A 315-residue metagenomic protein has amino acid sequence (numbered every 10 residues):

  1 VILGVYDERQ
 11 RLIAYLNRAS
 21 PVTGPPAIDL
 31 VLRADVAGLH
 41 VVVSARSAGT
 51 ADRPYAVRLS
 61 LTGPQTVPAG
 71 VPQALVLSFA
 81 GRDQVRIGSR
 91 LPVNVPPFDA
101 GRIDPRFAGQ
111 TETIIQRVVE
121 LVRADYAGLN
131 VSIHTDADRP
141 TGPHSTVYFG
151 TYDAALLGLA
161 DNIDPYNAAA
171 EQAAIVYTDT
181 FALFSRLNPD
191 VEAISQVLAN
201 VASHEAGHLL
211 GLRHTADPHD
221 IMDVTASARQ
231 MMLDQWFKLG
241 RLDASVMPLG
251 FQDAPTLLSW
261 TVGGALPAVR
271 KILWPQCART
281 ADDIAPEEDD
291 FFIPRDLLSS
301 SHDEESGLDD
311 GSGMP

Functional and structural regions predicted by a protein language model:
I2-A14, D29-I87, L91-R106: C-terminal edge strands of extracellular/lumenal beta-sandwich accessory domains
L12-V22: Solvent-exposed serine/threonine-rich low-complexity stretches and specific carbohydrate-binding patches
R18, A137, I221-M222: Residue-level detector of alpha-helical recognition elements and their boundaries
G24-P26: Beta-strand-rich ligand-recognition modules
V31-R33, S44-R46, T62, V67-A74 (+4 more regions): Metzincin-family zinc-dependent endopeptidase catalytic domain
R86-Q110, F184-Q196, M231-A244: Short, polar loop/linker segments at the starts of domains and inter-domain junctions
P218-P315: Replace "(M1/M4/M9/M12/WLM)" with "(e.g., M1/M4/M8/M9/M12/M26/WLM)" and add "not limited to" to clarify scope
